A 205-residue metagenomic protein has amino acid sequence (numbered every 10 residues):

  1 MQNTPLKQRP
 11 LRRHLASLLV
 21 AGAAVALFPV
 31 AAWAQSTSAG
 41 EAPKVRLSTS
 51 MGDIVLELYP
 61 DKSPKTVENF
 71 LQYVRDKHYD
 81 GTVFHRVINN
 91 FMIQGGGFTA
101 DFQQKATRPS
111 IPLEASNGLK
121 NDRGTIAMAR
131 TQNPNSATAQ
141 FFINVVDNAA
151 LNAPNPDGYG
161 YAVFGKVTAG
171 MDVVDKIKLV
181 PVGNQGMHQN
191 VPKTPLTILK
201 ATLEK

Functional and structural regions predicted by a protein language model:
Q2-P10, S17, G22, L27-K205: Cyclophilin-like peptidyl-prolyl cis-trans isomerases
